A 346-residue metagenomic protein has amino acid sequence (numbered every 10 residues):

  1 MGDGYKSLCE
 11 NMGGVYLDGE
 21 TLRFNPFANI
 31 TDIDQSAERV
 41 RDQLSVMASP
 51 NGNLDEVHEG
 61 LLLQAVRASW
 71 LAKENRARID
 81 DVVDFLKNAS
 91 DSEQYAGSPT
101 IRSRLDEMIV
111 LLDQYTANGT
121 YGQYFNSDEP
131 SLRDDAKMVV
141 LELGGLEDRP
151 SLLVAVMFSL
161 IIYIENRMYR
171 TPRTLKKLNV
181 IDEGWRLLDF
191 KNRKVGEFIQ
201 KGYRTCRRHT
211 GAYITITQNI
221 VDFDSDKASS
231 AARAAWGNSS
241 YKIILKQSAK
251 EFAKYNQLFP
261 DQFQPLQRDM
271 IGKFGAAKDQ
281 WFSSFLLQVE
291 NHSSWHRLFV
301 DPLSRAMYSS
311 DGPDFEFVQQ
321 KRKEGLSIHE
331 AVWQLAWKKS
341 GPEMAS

Functional and structural regions predicted by a protein language model:
M1-G2, K6-G211, A276-Q280, V289 (+2 more regions): P-loop NTPase motor domains
G2-D3, I220-D222, A249-K250: Short acidic loop-to-helix transition motifs that present clustered carboxylates
C9-E10, N192-R193, D226-A228, N256-Q257: Short amphipathic alpha-helical segments
N25-F27, D224-S225, F252-A253: Short secondary-structure boundary/hinge segments and terminal tails
S36-V83, K227-S346: P-loop NTPase motor core of the ASCE superfamily
D182, K201, R208-G211, I216-S225 (+1 more regions): Conserved H-loop
